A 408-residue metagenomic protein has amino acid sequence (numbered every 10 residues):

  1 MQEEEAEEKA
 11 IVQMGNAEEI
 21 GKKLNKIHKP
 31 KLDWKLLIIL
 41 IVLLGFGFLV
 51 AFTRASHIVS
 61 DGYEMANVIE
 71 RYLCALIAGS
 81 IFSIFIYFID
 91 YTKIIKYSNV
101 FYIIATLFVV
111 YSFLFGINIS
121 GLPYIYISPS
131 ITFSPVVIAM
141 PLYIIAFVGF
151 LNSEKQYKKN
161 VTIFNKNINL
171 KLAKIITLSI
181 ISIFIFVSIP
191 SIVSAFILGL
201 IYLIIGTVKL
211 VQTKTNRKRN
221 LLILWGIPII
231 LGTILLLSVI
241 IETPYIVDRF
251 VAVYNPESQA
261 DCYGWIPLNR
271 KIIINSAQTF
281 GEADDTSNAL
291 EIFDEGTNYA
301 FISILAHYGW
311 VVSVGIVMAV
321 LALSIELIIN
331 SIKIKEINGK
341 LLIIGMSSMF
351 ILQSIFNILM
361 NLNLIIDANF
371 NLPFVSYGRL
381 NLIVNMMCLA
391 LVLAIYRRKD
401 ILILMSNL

Functional and structural regions predicted by a protein language model:
E7-G121, L178-I181, L380-R397, I401 (+1 more regions): A structural signal for hydrophobic alpha-helical transmembrane segments in multi-pass membrane proteins
V68-Y97, M140-N160, I201-R217, L321 (+1 more regions): Transmembrane alpha-helical segments and their membrane-water interfaces
C74-G79, L305-L327, N385: Hydrophobic alpha-helical transmembrane segments
Y111-F133, Y245-A252: Membrane-interfacial helix-loop-helix modules of multi-pass inner-membrane proteins that assemble, modify, or transport
S153-Q156, N160, I358-L408: A juxtamembrane structural motif centered on a specific transmembrane helix
L172-F184, I192-V239: Hydrophobic alpha-helical segments of polytopic membrane proteins
R217-G315: Hydrophobic, glycine- and aromatic-enriched re-entrant/interface helices and adjoining loop segments
N330-N369, V375: Loop-to-helix entry and N-terminal half of a specific, functionally important transmembrane alpha helix in multi-pass
